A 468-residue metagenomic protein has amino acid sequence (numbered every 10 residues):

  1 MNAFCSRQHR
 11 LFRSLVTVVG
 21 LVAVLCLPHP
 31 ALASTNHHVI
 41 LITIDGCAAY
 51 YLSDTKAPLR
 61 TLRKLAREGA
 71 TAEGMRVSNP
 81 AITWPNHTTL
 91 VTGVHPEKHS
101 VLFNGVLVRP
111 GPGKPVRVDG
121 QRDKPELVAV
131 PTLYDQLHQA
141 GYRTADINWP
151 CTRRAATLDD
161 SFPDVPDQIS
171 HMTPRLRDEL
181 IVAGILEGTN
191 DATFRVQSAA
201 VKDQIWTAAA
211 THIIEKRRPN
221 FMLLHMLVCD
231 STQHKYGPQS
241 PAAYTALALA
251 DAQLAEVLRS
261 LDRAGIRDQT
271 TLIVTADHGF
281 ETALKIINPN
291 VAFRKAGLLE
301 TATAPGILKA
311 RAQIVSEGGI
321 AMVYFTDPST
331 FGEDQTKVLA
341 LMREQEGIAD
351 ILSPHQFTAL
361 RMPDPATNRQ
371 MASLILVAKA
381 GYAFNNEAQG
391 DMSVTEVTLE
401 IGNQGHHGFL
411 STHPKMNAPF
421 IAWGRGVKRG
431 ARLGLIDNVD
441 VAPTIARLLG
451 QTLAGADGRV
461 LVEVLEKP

Functional and structural regions predicted by a protein language model:
M1-F12: N-terminal secretory signal peptides that target proteins for export/translocation
S14-P28: Bacterial N-terminal signal peptides
H29-A33: Sec/Tat signal peptide C-region and signal peptidase I cleavage site
L41, T61, L249-F293, I445: Metal-dependent active-site segment of extracytoplasmic phospho-/sulfohydrolases and closely related
Y50, A200-L224, C229-T270, T336 (+2 more regions): A long, amphipathic alpha-helix that forms part of the scaffold/cap immediately adjacent to metal-dependent active
Y50-K98, A145: Short, structured active-site-proximal loop/turn typified by the sulfatase FGly-forming signature C/S-X-P-X-R
H95-G237, G332, R343, N385: His/Asp/Glu-rich, glycine-adjacent segments that coordinate divalent cations and/or stabilize oxyanion chemistry on
V130, L308-R432, I436-T444: Active-site neighborhoods of enzymes that stabilize oxyanions during catalysis
